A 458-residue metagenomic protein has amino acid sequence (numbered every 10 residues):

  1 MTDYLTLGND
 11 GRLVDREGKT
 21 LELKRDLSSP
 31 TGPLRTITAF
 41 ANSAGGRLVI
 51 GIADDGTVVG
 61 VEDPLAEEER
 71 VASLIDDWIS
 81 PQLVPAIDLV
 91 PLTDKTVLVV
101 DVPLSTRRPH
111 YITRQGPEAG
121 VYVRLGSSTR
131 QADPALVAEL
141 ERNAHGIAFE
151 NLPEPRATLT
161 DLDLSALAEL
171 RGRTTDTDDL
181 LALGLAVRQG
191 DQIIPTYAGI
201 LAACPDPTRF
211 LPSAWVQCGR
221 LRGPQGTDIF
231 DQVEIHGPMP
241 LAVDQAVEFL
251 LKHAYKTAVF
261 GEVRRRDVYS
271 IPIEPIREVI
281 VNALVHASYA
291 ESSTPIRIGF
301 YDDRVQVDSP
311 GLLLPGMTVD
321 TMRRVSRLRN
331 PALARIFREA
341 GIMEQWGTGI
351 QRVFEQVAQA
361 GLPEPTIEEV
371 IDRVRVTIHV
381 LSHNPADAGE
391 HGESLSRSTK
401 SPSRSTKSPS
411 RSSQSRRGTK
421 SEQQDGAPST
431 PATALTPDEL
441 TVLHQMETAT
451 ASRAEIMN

Functional and structural regions predicted by a protein language model:
M1-R108: Polybasic/polar functional segments that serve as interface/processing modules
T2-Y4, Y122-T294, G299-R304, G311-R327 (+1 more regions): Active-site helix-to-loop segments that bind/position phosphate- or nucleotide-bearing substrates and donors across
L21-S43, T174-A186, E278-A287, Q356-A360: Phosphate-interacting basic helix/loop segments used at nucleotide- and nucleic-acid interfaces
Q82-L159, E291-T294, E344-G347, E355 (+2 more regions): Intrinsically disordered, low-complexity regulatory tails
F249, T441-A449: Short amphipathic alpha-helical elements of helix-turn-helix/winged-helix folds
F300, V305-G341, H383-L395: Glycine-rich/acidic phosphate-handling loop/turn and adjacent ATP-lid/helix of nucleotide-binding kinase/ATPase domains
A386-V442: Short alpha-helical segments that sit at the start of domains
A449-N458: Short acidic, hydrophobic short linear motifs in intrinsically disordered regions
